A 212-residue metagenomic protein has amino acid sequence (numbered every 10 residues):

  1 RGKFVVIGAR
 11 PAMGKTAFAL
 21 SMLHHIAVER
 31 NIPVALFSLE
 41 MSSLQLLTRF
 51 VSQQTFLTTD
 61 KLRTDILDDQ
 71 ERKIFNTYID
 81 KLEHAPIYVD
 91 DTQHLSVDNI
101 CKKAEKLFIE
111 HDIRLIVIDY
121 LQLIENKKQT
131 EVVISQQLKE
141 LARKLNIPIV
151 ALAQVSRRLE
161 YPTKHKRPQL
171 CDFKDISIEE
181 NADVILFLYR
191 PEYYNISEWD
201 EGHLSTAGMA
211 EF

Functional and structural regions predicted by a protein language model:
R1-V5, A9, I32: Pre-Walker A (Motif I) flank of P-loop NTPase domains
A12: Walker A (P-loop) phosphate-binding loop of P-loop NTPases
K15-T16: Conserved lysine of the Walker
H25-D112, N126-K127: Cytosolic-facing regulatory segments adjacent to core modules
L123-N126, R157: Residues immediately C-terminal
V132-F212: Phosphate-binding/switch region of NTP-binding enzymes
